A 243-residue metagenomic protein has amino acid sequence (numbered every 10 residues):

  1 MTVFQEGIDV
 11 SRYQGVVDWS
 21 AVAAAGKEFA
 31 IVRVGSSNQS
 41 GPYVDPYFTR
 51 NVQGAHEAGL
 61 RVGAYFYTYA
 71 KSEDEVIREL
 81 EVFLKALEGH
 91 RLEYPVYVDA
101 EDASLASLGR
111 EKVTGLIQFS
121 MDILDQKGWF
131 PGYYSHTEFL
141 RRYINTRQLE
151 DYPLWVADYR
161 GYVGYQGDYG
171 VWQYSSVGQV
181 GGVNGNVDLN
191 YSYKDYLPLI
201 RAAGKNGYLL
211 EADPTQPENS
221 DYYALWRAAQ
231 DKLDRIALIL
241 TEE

Functional and structural regions predicted by a protein language model:
M1-F119, D125-G128: Substrate-binding cleft of extracellular glycoside hydrolase catalytic domains
M1-Q14, S20, N145-S220: Functionally critical loop-and-helix segments that line ligand-binding/catalytic clefts of soluble enzyme domains
V62, F130-G132, L154: Hydrophobic anchor at the start of a short beta-strand that flanks the dinucleotide cofactor-binding loop
F66, S135, D158: Short beta-strand/turn micro-motifs composed of small residues that flank or help shape donor/cofactor-binding pockets
E75-R78, F139-L149: Glycine-rich, charge-decorated loop segments at or immediately adjacent to ligand/cofactor-binding or catalytic sites
G128-R142: Aromatic-lined carbohydrate-recognition surfaces of secreted/lumenal glycan-active proteins
Y222, A229-I236: Long, heptad-repeat coiled-coil alpha-helices used as oligomerization/scaffolding rods
L238-E243: Long, low-complexity or tandemly repetitive, helically biased scaffold regions used for multimeric assembly/adhesion
